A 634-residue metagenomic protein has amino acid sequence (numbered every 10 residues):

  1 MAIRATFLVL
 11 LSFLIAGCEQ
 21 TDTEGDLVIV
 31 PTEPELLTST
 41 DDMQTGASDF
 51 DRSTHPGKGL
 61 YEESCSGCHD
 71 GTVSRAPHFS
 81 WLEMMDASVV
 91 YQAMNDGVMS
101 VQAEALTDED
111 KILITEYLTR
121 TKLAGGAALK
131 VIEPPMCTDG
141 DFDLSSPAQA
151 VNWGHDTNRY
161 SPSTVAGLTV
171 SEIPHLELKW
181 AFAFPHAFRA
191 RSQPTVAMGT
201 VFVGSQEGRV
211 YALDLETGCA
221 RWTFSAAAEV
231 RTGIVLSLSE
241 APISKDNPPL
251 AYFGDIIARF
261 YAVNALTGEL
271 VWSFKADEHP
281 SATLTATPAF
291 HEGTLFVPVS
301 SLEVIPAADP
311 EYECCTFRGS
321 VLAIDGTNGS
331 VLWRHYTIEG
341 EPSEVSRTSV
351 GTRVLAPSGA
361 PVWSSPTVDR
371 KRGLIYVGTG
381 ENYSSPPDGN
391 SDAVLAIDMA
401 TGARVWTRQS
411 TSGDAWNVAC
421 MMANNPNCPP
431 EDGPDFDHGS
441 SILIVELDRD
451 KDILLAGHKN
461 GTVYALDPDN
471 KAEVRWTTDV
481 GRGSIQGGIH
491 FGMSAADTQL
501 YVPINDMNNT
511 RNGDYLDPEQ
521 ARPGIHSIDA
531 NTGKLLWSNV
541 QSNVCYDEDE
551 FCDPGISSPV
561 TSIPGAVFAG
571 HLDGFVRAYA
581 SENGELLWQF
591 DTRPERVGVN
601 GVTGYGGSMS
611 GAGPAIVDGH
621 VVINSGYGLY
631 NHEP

Functional and structural regions predicted by a protein language model:
L14-G17: C-terminal motif of bacterial Sec signal peptides marking the signal peptidase cleavage site
E19-T21: Bacterial signal peptide processing site
P31-L60, T138: Electrostatic cytochrome c docking/interface patches
G57-T72, V90, I114: The canonical Cys-X-X-Cys-His
R75-A76, T157-S163, H186-S192, T510: Short, solvent-exposed loop/turn elements at domain surfaces
A76-L123, L374: Extracytoplasmic electron-transfer domains, predominantly the class I c-type cytochrome c fold
A87, V170-P185, R209-R231, V235-A282 (+7 more regions): Extracytoplasmic/lumenal domain signature
I132-K179, P342: Blade/loop signatures of beta-propeller domains
